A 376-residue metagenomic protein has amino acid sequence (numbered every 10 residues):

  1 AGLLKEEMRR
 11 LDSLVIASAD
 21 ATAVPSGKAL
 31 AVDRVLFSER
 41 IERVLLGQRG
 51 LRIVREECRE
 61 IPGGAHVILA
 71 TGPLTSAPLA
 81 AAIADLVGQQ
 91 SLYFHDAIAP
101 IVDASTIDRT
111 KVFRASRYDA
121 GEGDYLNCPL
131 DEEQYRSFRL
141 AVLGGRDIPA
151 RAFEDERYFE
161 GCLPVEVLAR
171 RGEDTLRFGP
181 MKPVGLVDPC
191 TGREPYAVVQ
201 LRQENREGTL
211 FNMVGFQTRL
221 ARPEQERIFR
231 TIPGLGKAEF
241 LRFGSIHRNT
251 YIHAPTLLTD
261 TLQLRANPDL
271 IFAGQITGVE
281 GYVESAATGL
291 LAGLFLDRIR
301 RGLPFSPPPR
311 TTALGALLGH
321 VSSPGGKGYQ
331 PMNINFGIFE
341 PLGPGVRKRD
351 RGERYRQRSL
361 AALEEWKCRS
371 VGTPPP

Functional and structural regions predicted by a protein language model:
A1-C58, A97, I101, L342-D350: Conserved N-terminal/central alpha/beta ligand/cofactor-binding core
A1-S18, P307-G325, Y329: N-terminal FAD cofactor-binding segment of flavoenzymes
V35-L36, R43-R227: Predominantly flavin-linked oxidoreductase catalytic cores and closely associated redox partners
A150-D155, G236-F243, L303-P308: Flexible, glycine/charged-enriched surface loops at secondary-structure junctions
G179-E194, I246-V279, H320-E340: FAD-binding beta-loop-beta segment adjacent to the flavin cofactor pocket
Q217-T259: Long, well-ordered mid-to-C-terminal structural blocks that present hydrophobic/aromatic surfaces
I232, S285-P307: Internal hydrophobic alpha-helix adjacent to the cofactor/substrate pocket in enzyme cavities
Y329-P376: C-terminal auxiliary extensions adjacent to catalytic cores
